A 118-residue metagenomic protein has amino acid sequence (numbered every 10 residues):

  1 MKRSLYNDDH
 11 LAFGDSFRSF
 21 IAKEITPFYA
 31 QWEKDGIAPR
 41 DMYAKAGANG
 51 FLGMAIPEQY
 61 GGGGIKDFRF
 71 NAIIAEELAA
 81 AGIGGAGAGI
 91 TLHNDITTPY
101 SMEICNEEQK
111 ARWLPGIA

Functional and structural regions predicted by a protein language model:
M1-A12: Intrinsic disorder at enzyme termini
G14-F17: Extended amphipathic alpha-helical segments enriched in small hydrophobics
T26-A118: Glycine-rich flavin
